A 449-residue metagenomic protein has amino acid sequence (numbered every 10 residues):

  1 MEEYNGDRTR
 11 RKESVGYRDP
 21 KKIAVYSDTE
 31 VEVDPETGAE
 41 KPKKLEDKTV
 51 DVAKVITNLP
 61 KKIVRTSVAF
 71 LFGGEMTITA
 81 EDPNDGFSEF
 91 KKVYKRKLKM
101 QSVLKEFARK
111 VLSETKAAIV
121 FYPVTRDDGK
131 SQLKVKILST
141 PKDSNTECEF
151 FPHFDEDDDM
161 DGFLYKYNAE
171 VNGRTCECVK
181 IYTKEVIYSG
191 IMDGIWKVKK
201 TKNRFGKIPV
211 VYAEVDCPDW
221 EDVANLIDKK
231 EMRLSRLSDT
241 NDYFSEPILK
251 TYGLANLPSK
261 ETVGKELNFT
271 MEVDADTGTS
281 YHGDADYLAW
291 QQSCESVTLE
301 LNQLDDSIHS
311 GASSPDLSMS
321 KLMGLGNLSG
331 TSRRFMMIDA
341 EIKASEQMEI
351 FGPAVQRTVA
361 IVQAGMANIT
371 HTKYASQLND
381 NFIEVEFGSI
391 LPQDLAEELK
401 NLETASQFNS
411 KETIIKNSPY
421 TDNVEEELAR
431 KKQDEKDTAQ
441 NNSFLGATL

Functional and structural regions predicted by a protein language model:
M1-K134, L445, L449: Extended, helix-rich architectural segments
L59, G86, K95-V103, V111 (+4 more regions): Short amphipathic alpha-helical segments
G74, K97-K105, E114-A118, K230-P258 (+7 more regions): Short secondary-structure junctions and interdomain/linker hinges
G86-F90, G283-D286, M337: A short, surface-exposed helix-loop junction/capping segment
V103-F107, Q292-C294, D339-K343: Short secondary-structure capping micro-motifs at structural edges
K105-E114, A118-D216: Extended, regular secondary-structure scaffolds
W196-T331: Extended, charged amphipathic alpha-helical segments
T262-T279, S296, Q303-L449: C-terminal helix-loop subdomains that flank or include functional centers
